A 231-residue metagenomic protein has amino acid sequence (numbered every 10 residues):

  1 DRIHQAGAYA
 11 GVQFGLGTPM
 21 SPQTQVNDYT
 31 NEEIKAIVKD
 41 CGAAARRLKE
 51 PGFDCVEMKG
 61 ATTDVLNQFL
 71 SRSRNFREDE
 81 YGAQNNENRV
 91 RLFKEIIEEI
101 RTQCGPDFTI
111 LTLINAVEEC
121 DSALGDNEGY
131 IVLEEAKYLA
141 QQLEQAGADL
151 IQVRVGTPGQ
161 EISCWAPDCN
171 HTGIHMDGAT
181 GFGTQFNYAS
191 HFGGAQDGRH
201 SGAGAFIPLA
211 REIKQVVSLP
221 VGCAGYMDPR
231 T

Functional and structural regions predicted by a protein language model:
D1-T231: Flavin-dependent oxidoreductase catalytic cores
